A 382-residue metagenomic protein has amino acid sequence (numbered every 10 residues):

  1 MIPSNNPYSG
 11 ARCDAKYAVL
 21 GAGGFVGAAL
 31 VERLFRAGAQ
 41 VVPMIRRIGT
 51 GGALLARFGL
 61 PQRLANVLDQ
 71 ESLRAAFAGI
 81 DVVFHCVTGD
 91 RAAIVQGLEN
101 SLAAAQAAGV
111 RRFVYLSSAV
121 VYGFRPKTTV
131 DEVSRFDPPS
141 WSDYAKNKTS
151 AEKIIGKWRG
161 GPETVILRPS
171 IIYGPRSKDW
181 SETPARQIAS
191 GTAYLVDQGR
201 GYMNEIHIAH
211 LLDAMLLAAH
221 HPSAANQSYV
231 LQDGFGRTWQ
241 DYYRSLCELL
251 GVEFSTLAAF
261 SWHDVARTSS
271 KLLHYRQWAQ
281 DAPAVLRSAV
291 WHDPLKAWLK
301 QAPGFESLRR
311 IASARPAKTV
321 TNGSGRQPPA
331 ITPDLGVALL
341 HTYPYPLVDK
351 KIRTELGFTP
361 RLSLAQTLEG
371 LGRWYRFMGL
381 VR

Functional and structural regions predicted by a protein language model:
Y17-A37: N-terminal Rossmann NAD(P)H-binding glycine-rich loop of SDR-like oxidoreductase domains
L60-I80: Conserved Rossmann-fold cofactor-binding substructure of NAD(P)-dependent oxidoreductases
V83-L116: NAD(P)-cofactor binding segment of oxidoreductase domains
A92, L116-T129, D143, I172-K178: Conserved catalytic-site region of short-chain dehydrogenase/reductase
P126-I172, A193-V196: Catalytic helix-loop patch of NAD(P)-dependent Rossmann-fold dehydrogenases
S150-A151, K178-E182, Q198-A219, N226-V230 (+1 more regions): Substrate-positioning beta->alpha
G174, V196-G201, Y229-G236, C247 (+2 more regions): Glycine-rich Rossmann NAD(P)(H)-binding loop
H221-D334: Mid/C-terminal beta-alpha module of Rossmann-like enzyme folds, strongest in SDR-family dehydrogenases/epimerases
